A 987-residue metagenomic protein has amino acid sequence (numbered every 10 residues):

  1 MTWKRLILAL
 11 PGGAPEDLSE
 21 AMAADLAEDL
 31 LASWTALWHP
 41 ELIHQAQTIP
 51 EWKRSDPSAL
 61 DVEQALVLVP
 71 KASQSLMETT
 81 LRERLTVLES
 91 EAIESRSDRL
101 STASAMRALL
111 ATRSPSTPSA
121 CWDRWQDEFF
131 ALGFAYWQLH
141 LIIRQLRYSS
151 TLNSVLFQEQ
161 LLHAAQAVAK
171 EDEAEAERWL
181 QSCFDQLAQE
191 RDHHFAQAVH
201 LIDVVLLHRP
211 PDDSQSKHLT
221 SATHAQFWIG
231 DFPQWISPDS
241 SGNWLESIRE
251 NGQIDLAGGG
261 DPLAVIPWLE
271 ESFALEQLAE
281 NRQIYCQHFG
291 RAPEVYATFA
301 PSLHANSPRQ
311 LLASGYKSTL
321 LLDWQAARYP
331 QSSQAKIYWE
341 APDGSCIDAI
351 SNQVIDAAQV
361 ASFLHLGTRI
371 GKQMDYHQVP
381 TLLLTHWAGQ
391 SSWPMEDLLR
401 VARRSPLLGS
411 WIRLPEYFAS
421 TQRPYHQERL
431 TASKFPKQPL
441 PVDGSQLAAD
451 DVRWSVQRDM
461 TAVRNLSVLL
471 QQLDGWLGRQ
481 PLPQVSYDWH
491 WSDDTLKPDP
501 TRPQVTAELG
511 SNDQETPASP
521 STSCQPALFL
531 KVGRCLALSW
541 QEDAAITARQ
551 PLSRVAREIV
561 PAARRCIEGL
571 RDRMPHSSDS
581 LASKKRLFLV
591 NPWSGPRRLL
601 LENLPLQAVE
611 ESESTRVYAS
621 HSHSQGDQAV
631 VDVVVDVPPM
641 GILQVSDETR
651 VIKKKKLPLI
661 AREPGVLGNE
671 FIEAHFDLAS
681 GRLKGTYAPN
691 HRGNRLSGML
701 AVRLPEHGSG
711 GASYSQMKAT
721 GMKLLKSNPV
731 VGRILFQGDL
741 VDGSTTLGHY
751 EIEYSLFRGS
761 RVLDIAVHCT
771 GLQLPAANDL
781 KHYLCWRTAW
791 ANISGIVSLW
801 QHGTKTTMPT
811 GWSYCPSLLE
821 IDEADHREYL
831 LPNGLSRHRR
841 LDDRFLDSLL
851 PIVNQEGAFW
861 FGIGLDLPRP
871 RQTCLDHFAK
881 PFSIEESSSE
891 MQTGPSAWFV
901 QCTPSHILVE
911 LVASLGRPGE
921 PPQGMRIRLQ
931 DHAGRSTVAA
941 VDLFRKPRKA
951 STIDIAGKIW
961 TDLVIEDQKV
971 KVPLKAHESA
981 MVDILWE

Functional and structural regions predicted by a protein language model:
T2-P210, S333-L581, F588-P592, D636-P638 (+3 more regions): Active-site and substrate-binding clefts of carbohydrate-active enzymes
H44, P50, S58-E63, S272-S314 (+1 more regions): CE4/NodB-like, metal-dependent polysaccharide N-deacetylase domain that modifies extracellular/periplasmic N-acetylated
E63-Q64, T220-T223, N251-D255, F289-P293 (+4 more regions): Loop/turn elements at helix/coil->beta-strand transitions in domains of secreted/extracellular proteins
L207-P211, D231-D239, Y296-H304, W324-P330 (+1 more regions): Acidic-and-aromatic substrate-binding clefts and catalytic sites of carbohydrate-active enzymes
T220-A300, S345-S351: Metal-dependent polysaccharide deacetylase catalytic core of the NodB/CE4 family, i.e., the active-site-bearing domain
G230-P233, L263-V265, P293-L303, L384-Q390 (+4 more regions): Conserved short loop/turn motifs at secondary-structure junctions
G242-G258, R309-P330, E340-P342: Acidic, His- and aromatic-enriched active-site or binding-groove loops in soluble protein domains that engage sugars
S307-L312, A335, Q504, E508-E515 (+4 more regions): C-terminal (or distal) subdomains of carbohydrate-active enzymes
